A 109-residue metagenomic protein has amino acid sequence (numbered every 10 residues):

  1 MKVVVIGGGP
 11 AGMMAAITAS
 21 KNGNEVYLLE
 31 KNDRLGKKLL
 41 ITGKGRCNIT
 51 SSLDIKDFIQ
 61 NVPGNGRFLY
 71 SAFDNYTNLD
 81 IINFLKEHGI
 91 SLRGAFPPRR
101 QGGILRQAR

Functional and structural regions predicted by a protein language model:
M1-L28: N-terminal Rossmann-like FAD-binding beta1-loop-alpha1 element of flavoenzymes
R34-R109: Conserved N-terminal/central alpha/beta ligand/cofactor-binding core
